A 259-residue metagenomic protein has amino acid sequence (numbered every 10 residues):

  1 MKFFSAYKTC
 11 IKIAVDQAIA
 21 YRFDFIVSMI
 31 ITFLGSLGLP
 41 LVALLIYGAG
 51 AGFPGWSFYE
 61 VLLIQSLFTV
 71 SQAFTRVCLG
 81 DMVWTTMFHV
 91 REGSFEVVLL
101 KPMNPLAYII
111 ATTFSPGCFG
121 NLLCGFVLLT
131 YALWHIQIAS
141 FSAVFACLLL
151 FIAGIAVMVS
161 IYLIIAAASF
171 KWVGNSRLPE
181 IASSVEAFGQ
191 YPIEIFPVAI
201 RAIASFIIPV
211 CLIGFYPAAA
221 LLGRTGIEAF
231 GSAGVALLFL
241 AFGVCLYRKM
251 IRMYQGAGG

Functional and structural regions predicted by a protein language model:
M1-Q137, F141-G259: Hydrophobic transmembrane alpha-helices and immediately adjacent juxtamembrane helices of multi-pass inner-membrane
